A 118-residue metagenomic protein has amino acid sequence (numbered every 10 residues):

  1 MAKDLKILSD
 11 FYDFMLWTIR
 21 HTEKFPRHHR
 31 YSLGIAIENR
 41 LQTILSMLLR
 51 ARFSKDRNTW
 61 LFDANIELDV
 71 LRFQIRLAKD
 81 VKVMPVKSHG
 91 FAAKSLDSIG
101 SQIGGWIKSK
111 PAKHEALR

Functional and structural regions predicted by a protein language model:
M1-R118: Amphipathic alpha-helical assembly/interaction segments
